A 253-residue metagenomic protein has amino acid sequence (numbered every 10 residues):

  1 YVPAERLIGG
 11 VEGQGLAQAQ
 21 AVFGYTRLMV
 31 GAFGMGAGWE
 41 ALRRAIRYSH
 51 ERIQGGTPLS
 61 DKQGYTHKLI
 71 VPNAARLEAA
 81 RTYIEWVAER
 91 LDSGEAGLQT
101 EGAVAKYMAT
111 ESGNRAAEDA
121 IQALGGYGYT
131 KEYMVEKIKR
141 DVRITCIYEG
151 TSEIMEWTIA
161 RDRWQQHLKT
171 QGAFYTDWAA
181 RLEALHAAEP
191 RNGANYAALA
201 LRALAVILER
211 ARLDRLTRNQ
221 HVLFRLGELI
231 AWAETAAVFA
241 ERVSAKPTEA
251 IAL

Functional and structural regions predicted by a protein language model:
Y1-E78, I144-Y148, S152-E234: Glycine-rich beta->alpha junctions and the first turn(s) of the following alpha-helix
V2, E12-A19, Y83, L91-G94 (+2 more regions): Membrane-targeting and insertion segments and their boundary/processing signals
G15, M29, R47, E85 (+3 more regions): Hydrophobic alpha-helical context, especially transmembrane and signal-peptide helices
Q18-V22, S60-K62, L91-G97, E118 (+2 more regions): Short amphipathic alpha-helical segments, especially helix-boundary/capping motifs
G38-A41, A80, A109, A116 (+2 more regions): Conserved short aromatic-hydrophobic micro-motifs
L42-R44, Y83, R115, F239: Extended, amphipathic, non-transmembrane alpha-helical segments
S49-T57, L77-M108, I121-L124, E234-L253: C-terminal helix-coil-helix/basic helical segment that borders enzyme active sites and/or dimer interfaces and provides
S93-E183, E249-L253: Alpha-helix capping/hinge segments and adjacent helical runs
